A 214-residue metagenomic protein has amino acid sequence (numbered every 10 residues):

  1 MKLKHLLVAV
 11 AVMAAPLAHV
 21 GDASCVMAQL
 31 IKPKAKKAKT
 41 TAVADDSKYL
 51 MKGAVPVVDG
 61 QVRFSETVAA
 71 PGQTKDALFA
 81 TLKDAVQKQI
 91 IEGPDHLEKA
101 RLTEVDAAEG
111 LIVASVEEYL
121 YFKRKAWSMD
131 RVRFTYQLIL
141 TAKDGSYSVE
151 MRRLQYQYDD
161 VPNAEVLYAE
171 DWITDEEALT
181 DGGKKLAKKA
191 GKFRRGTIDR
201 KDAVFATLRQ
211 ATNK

Functional and structural regions predicted by a protein language model:
M1-I31: Bacterial Sec-dependent N-terminal signal peptides
C25-K214: Ser/Thr-rich, low-complexity intrinsically disordered terminal regions
